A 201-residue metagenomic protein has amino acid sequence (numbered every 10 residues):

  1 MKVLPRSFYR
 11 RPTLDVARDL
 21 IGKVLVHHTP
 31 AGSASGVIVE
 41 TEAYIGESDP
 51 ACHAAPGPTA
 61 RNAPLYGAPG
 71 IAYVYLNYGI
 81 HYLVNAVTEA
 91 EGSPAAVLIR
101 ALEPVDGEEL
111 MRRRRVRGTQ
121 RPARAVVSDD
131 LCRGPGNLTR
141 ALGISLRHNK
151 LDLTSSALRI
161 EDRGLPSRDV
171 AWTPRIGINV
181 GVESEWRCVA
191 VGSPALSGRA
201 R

Functional and structural regions predicted by a protein language model:
M1-R201: Conserved, well-structured core segments that form or line functional sites
